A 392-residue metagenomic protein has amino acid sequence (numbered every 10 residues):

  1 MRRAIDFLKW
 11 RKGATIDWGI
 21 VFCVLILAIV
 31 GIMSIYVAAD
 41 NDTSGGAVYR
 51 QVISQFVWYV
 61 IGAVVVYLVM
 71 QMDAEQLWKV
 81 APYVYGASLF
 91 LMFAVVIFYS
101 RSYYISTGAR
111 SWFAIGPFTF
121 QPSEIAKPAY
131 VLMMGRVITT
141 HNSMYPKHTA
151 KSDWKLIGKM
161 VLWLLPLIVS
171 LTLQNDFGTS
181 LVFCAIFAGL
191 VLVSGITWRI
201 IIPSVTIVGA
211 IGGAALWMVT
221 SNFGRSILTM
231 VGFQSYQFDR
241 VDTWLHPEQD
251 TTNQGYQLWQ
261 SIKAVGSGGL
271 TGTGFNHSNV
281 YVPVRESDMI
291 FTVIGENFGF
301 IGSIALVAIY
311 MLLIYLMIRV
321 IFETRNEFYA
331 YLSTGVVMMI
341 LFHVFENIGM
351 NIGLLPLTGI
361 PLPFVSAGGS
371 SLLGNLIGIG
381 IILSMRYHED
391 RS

Functional and structural regions predicted by a protein language model:
M1-R3, L8, F345-S392: A juxtamembrane structural motif centered on a specific transmembrane helix
R2-K12, M33-S34, D40-V57, I61-Q174 (+2 more regions): Membrane-helix boundary/helix-loop-helix interface segments in multi-pass membrane proteins
V57-V65, N297-M317: Hydrophobic alpha-helical transmembrane segments
V64-A74, G135-S143, A188-T197, L312-F322 (+1 more regions): Structural signal for the C-terminal ends of transmembrane alpha-helices and the immediately following loop
P82-Y83, A87, M160-S170, F177-S226: Hydrophobic alpha-helical segments of polytopic membrane proteins
L181, A185-I200, N279-G302, P361-L373: Interfacial segments of multi-pass membrane proteins
V205-F300: Hydrophobic, glycine- and aromatic-enriched re-entrant/interface helices and adjoining loop segments
V320-T358: Loop-to-helix entry and N-terminal half of a specific, functionally important transmembrane alpha helix in multi-pass
